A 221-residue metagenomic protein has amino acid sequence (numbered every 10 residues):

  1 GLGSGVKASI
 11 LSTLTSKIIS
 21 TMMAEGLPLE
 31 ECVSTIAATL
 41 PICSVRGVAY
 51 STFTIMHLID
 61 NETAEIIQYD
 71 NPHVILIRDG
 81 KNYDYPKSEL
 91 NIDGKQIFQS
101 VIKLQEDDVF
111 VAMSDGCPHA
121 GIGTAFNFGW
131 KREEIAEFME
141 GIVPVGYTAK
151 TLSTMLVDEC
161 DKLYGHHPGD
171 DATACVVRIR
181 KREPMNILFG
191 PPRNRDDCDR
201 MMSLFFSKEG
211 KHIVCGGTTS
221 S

Functional and structural regions predicted by a protein language model:
G1-L2, P72, D115-G116, P191 (+1 more regions): Active-site metal-binding loops of divalent metal-dependent hydrolases
L2-G3, N71-V74, K81-Y83, P118-H119: Short, surface-exposed beta-strand-loop junctions and turns on beta-sheet-rich folds
G3-E25, V109-E159: Active-site-proximal, acidic helix/loop segment immediately C-terminal to a metal-coordinating Asp/Glu
S9-G80, I97, K150-V177: Catalytic core of PPM/PP2C metal-dependent serine/threonine phosphatase domains
T35-A38, F53, D93-Q96, N127-T151 (+3 more regions): Conserved mixed alpha/beta catalytic, RNA-binding, or beta-rich assembly cores of soluble enzyme, regulatory
A49, D84-G123: Acidic loop->beta-strand submotif enriched in PP2C/PPM serine/threonine phosphatases
Q68, F110-A112, H212-V214: Residue-level marker for buried hydrophobic side chains located in beta-strands that build the well-ordered beta-sheet
